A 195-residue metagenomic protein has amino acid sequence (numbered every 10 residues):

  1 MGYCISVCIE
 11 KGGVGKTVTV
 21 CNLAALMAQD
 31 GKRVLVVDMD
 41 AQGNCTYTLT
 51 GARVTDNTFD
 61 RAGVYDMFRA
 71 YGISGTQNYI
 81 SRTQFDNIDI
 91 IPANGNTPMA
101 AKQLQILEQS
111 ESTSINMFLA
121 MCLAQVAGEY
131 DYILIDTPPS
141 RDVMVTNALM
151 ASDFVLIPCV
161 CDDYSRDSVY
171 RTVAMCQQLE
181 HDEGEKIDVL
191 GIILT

Functional and structural regions predicted by a protein language model:
M1-T195: P-loop NTP-binding core
